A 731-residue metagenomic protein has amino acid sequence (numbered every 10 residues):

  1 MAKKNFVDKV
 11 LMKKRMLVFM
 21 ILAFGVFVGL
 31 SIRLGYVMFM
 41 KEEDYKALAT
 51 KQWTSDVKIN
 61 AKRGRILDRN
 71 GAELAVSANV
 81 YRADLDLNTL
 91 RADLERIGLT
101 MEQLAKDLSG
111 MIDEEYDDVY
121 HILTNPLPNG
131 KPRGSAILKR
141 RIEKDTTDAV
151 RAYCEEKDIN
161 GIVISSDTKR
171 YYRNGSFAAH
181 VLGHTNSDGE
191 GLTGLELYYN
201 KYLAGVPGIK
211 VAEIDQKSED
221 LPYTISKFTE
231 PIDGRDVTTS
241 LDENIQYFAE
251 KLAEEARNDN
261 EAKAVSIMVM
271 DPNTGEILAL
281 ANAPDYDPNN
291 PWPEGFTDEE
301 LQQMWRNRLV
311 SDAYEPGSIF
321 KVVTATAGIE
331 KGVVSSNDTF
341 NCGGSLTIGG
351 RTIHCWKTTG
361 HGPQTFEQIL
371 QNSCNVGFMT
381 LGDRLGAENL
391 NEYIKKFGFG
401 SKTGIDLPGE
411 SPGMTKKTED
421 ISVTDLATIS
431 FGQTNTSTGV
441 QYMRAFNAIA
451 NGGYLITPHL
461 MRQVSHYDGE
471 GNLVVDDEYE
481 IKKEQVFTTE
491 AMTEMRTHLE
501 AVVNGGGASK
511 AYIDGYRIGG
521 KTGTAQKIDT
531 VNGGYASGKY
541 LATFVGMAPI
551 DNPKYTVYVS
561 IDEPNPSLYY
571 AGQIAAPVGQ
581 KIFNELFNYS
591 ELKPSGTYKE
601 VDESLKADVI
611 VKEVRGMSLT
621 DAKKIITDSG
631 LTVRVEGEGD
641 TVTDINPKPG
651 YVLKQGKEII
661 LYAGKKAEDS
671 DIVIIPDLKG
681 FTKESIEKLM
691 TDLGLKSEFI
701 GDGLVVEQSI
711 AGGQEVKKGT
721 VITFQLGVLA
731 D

Functional and structural regions predicted by a protein language model:
M1-P293, E388-G400, A511-D514, V531-G533 (+6 more regions): Periplasmic/cell-envelope proteins involved in peptidoglycan metabolism and beta-lactam response
I59-K62, R69, S77-R82, R133 (+23 more regions): Extracytoplasmic
A61, E95-E102, R140-K144, G189-T193 (+14 more regions): Soluble non-cytosolic domains of exported or imported proteins
A75, Y81, D215-S226, P272-S318 (+1 more regions): Beta-lactam-recognizing serine transpeptidase/beta-lactamase-like catalytic domain environment
Y120-N129, K169, A262-T274, N341-G343 (+5 more regions): Acidic/histidine-enriched alpha-helical segments
V150, V181, Y199, F340 (+5 more regions): Bulky hydrophobic/aromatic "packing anchor" residues in well-ordered structure
D167, L252-A253, A264, L309-V310 (+5 more regions): Short beta-alpha junctions and helix-cap segments that line functional grooves
G515, D529, V559-D731: Ligand-recognition elements built from short beta-strands and adjacent flexible loops
